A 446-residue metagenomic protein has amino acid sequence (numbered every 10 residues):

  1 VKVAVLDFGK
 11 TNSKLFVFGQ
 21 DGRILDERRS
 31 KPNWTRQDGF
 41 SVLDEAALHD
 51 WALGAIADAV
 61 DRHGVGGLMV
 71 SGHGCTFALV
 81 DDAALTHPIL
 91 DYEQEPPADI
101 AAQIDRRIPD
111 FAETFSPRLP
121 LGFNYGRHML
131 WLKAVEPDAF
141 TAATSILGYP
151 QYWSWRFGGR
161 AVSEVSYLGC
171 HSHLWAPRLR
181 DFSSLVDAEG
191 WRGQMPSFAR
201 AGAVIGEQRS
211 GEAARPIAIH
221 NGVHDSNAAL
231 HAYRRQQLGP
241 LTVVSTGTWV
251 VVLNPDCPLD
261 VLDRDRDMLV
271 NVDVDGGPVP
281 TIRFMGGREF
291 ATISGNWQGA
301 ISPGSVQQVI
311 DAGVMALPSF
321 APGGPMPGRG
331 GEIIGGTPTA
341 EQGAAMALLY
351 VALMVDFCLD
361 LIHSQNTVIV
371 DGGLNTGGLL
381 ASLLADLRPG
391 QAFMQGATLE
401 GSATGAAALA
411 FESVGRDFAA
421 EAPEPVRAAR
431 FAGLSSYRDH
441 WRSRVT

Functional and structural regions predicted by a protein language model:
V1-I89, A142, R192, P196 (+6 more regions): N-terminal glycine/serine-rich phosphate-binding loop of ATP-dependent small-molecule kinases, especially carbohydrate
V5, D105-L119, R127-A143, L147-G148 (+4 more regions): Active-site core segments that coordinate phosphate-bearing ligands/cofactors across diverse enzyme families
R29, L90-D91, S166, R283: Short clusters of small/polar residues that mark proteolytic maturation junctions
P32, G72, E93, G202 (+1 more regions): Residues that line or immediately flank small-molecule/substrate-binding pockets and catalytic motifs
V60-Y125: Active-site phosphate-binding/coordination module
L68, S163-G169: Nucleotide/phosphate-binding loop and acidic/charged catalytic motifs in nucleotide-binding or -utilizing enzymes
H87, Y167-L174: Glycine-rich phosphate-binding loop of ATP-grasp-fold ATP-dependent ligases
D187-A203: A conserved helix-loop-beta module that forms one wall/lid of the active-site cleft in ATP-utilizing catalytic domains
